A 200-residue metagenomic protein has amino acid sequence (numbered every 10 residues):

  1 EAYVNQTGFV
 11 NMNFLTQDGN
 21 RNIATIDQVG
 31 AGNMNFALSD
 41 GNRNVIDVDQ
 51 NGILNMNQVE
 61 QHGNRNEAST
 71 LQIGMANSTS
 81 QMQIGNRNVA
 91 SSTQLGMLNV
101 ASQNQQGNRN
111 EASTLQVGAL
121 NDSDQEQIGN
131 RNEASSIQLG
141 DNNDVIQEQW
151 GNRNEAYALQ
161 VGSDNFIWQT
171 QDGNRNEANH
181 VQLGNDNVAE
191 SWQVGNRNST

Functional and structural regions predicted by a protein language model:
E1-S199: Tandem repeat domain/solenoid detector
